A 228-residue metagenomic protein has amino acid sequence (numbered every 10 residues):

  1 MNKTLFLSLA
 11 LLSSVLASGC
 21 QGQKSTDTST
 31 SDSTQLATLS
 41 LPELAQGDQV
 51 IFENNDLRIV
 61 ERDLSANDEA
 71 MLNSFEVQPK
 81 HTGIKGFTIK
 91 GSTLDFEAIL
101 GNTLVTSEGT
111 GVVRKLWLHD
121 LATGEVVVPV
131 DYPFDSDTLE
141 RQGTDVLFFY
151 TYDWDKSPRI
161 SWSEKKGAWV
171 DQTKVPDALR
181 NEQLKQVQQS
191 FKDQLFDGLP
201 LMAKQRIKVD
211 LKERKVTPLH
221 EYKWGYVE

Functional and structural regions predicted by a protein language model:
M1-L7: Bacterial N-terminal signal peptides that target proteins for export
L16-G19: C-terminal motif of bacterial Sec signal peptides marking the signal peptidase cleavage site
Q23-G47, Q142-E228: Acidic, small-residue rich beta-repeat scaffolds with periodic aromatic anchors
S25-G91: Terminal domain-start segments
L44-I51, K90-I99, Y132-G143: Repeated scaffold domains used in trafficking and secretory/extracellular systems, primarily beta-propellers
I51-N67, G101-G109, T144-K156: Short beta-strand elements that form the blades of beta-propeller/WD-repeat-like and other beta-sheet-rich scaffold
F87-T88, V127-P133, L219-E221: Beta-propeller fold detector
D120-T123: Short loop/turn segments that connect beta-strands within beta-propeller blades
